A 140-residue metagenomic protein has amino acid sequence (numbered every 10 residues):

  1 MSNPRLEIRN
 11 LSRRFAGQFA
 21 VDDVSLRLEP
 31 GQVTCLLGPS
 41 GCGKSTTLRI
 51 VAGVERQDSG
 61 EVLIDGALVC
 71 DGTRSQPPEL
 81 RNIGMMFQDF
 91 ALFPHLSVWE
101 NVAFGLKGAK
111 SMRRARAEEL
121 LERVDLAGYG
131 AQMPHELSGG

Functional and structural regions predicted by a protein language model:
T34-C35, M85: Short beta-strand immediately N-terminal to the Walker A/P-loop
L37-P39: The feature captures the beta-strand-to-loop junction immediately N-terminal to the Walker
A52: Helix-to-loop junction immediately C-terminal to a conserved catalytic motif
E61-R81: ABC ATPase NBD Q-loop/coupling interface
A67-C70, K110-Y129: Conserved ABC ATPase "signature" region
L96-A103, M133: Short coil-to-helix segment of the ABC ATPase nucleotide-binding domain corresponding to the Q-loop/switch region
Q132-G139: Conserved ABC ATPase signature
